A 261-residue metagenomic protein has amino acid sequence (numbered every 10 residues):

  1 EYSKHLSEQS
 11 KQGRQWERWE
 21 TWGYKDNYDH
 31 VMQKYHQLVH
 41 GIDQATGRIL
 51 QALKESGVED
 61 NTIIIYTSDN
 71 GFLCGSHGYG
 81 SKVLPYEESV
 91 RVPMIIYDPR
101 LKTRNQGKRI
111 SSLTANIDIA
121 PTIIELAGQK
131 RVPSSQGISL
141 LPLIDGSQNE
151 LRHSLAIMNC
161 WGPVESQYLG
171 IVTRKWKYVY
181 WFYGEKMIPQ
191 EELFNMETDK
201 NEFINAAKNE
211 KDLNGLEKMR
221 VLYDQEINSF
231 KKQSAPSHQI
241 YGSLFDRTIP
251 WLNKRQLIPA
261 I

Functional and structural regions predicted by a protein language model:
E1-T114, L126-P133, E185-M187, L213-N214 (+2 more regions): Active-site-proximal cap/lid insertion segments
R48-L50, P121, I204: A cross-family signal for key residues in well-ordered alpha-helices that form functional helical elements
Q51, N228-A235: Charged/polar positions within long, soluble alpha-helices
N70-S76, K102, A115-A120, E125-E197 (+5 more regions): C-terminal cap/loop subdomain of S1 sulfatases and analogous C-terminal strand-loop tails that border
I204-D212: Active-site-proximal N-terminal segment of extracellular/periplasmic enzymes that hydrolyze or transfer
M219-D224: Short amphipathic alpha-helical coiled-coil/interface segments
P236, I240-Y241: Terminal low-complexity/charged segments
